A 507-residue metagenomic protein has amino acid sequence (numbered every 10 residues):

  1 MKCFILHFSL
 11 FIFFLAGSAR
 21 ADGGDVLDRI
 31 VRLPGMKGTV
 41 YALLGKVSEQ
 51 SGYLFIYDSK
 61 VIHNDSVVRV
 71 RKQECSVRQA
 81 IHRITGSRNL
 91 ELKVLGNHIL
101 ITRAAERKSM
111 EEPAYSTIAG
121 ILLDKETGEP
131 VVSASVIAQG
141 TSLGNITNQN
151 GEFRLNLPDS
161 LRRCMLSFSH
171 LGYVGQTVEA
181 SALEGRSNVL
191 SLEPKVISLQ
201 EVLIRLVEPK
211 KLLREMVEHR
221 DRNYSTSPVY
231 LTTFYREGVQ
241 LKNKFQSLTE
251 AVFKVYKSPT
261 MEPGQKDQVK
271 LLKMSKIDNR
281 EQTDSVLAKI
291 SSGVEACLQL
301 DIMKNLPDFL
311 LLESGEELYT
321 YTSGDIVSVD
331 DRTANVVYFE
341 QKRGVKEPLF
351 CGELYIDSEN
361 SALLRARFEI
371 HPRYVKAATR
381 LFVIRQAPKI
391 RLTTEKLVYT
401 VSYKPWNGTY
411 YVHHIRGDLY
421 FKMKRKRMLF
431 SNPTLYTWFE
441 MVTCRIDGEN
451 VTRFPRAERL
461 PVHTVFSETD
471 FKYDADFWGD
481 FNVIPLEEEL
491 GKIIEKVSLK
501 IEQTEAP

Functional and structural regions predicted by a protein language model:
R20-M110, G144-I146: N-terminal export/assembly leaders
R69, N150-L157: Short, surface-exposed beta-strand/beta-hairpin micro-motifs centered on an aromatic residue
T85-E91, M165-V178: A short, solvent-exposed loop/turn motif at the edges and junctions of modular extracellular/periplasmic domains
A119-V132: Structural motif
G128, A134-A138, G151, L166 (+1 more regions): Hydrophobic beta-strand segments
T141-E152: Short, acidic Ser/Thr/Gly-rich low-complexity loop/linker segments typical of extracellular and cell-surface proteins
S187-L318, D330-R332, V383, P388-P507: Surface-exposed, low-complexity/disordered segments and acidic/polar micro-motifs at processing/linker regions
P307-S358, A362-E369, K404-P405: Extended beta-strand-rich segments in extracellular/periplasmic secretory proteins, especially within noncatalytic
